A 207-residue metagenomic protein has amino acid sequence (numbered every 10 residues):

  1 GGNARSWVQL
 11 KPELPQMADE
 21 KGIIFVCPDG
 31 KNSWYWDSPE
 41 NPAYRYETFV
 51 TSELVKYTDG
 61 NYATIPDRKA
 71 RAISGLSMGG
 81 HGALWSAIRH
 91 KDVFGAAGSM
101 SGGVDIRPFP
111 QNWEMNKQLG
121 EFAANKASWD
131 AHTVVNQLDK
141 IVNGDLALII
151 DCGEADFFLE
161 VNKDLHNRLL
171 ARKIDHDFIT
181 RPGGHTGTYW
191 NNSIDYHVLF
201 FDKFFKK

Functional and structural regions predicted by a protein language model:
G1-K207: Non-catalytic cap/lid and distal C-terminal segments of serine-dependent acyl enzymes
